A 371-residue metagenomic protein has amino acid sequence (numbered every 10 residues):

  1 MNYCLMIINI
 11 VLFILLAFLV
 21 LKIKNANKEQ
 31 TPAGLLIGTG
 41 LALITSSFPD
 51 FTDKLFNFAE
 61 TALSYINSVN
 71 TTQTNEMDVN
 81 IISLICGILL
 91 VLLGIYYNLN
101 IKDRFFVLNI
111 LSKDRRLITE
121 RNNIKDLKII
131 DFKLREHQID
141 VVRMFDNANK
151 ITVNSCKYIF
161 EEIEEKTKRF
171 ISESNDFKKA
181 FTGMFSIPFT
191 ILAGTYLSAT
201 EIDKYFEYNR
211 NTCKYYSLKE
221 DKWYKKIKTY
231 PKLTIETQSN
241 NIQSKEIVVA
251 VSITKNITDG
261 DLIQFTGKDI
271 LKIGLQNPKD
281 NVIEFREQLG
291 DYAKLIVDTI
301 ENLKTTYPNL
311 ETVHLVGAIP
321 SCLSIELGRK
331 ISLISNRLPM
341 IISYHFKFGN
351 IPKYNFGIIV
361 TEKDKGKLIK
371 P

Functional and structural regions predicted by a protein language model:
M1-R104: N-terminal alpha-helical membrane-insertion module
A59-C86, Y96-K179, S186-I187: N-terminal topogenic membrane-targeting module
I110-R116, F181-S186, A250-K255, V316-P320 (+1 more regions): Structural motif
E162-I171, L289-T312: A short, acidic, amphipathic alpha-helical segment used as a generic capping/interface helix at domain edges
I171-K219, L323-S324, S332: Hydrophobic, ordered structural segments
I202-Y230, P278-F285, P339-D364: Long, charge-dense
P231-D298: Redox- and metal-dependent alpha/beta enzyme cores, enriched for Fe-S-associated oxidoreductases and cofactor-handling
K304-S343: C-terminal structured domain segments
